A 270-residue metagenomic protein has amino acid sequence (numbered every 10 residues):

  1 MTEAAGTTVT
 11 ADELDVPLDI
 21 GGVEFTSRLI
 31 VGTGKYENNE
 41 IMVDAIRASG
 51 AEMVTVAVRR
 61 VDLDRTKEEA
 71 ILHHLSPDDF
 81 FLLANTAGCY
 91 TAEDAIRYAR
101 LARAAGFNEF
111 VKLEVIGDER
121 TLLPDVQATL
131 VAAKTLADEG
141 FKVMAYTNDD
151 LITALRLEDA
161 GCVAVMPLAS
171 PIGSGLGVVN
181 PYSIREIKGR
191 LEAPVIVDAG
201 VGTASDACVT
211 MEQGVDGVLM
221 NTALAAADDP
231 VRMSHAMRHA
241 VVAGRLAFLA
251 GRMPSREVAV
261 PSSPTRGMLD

Functional and structural regions predicted by a protein language model:
M1-T8: N-terminal acidic, proline/glycine-rich, low-complexity intrinsically disordered segments
T10-I20, I30, G34-V56, R65-L82 (+1 more regions): Alpha/beta enzyme core
R59: Non-catalytic, usually N-terminal nucleic-acid engagement modules in DNA/RNA processing proteins
